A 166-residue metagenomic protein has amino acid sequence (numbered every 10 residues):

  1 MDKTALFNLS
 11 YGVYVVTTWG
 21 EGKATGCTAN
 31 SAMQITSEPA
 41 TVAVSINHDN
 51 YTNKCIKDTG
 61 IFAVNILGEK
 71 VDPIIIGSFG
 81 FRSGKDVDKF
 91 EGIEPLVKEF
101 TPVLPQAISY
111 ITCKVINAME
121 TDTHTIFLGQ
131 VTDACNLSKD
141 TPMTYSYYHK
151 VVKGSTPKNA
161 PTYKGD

Functional and structural regions predicted by a protein language model:
M1-D166: Basic, polyanion-binding surface patches
